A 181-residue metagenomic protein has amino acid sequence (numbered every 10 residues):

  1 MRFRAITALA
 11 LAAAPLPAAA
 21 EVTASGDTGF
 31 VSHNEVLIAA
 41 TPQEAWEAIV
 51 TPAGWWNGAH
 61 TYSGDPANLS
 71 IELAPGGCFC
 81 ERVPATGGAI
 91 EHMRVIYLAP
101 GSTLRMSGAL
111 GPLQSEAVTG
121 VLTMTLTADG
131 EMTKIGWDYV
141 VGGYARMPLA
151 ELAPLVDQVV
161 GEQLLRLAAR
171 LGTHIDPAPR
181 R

Functional and structural regions predicted by a protein language model:
M1-T7: Bacterial N-terminal signal peptides that target proteins for export
P15-P17: N-terminal signal peptide c-region/cleavage motif recognized by signal peptidases
A19-N68: Hydrophobic ligand-binding cavity/cleft-lining segments
N34-V36, L69, E91-Y97, G120-A128: Hydrophobic/aromatic beta-strand elements that line small-molecule binding cavities or substrate pockets in beta-rich
A39-E44, I96-T103, T125-K134, A169: A short, structured loop/turn motif at beta-sheet edges
G54, P66-G111, T173-H174: Glycine-rich portal/gate segments that line the openings of hydrophobic small-molecule binding cavities
G111-G161: Beta-strand/loop substructures that line and gate deep hydrophobic ligand-binding cavities in soluble
A169-R181: Short, highly charged C-terminal tails/helix-capping segments
